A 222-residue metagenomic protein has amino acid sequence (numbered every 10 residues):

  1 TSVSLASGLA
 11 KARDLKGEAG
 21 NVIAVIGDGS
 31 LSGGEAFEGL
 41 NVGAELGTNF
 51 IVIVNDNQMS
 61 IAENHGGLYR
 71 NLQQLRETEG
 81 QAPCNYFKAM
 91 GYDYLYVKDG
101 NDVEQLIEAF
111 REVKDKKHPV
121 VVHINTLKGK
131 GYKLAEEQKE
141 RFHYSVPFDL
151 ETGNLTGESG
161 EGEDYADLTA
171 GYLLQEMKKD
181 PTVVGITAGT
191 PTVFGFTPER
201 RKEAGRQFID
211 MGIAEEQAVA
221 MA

Functional and structural regions predicted by a protein language model:
T1-I23, Y92-A109, D115-H123, L127-M221: Thiamine diphosphate
T1-P83, V121-K128, R201, I213-M221: Conserved thiamine diphosphate
L40-A44, F110-D115: Short amphipathic alpha-helices and their capping/turn segments at secondary-structure boundaries
E63-H65, I107-F110: Short secondary-structure transition/capping segments
